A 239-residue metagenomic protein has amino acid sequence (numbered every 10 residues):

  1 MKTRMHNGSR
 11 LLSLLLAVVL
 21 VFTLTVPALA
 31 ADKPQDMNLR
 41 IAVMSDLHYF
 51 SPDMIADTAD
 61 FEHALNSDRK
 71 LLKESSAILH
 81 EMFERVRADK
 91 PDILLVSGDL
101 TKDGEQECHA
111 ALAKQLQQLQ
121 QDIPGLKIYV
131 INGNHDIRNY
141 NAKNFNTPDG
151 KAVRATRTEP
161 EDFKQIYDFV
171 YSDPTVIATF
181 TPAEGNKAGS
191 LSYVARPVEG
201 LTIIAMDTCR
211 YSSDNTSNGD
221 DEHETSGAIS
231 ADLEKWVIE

Functional and structural regions predicted by a protein language model:
K2-L15: Bacterial N-terminal signal peptides that target proteins for export
M5, D103-G104, D214-N215: A generic structural signal for short coil/turn motifs at secondary-structure boundaries
F22, Y49, K102, V130 (+1 more regions): Active-site micro-motifs of SAM-dependent methyltransferase domains
A30-H109, D232: N-terminal active-site segment of His-dependent metallophosphoesterases
M37-R40, D89-L94, I123-Y129, V198-T202 (+1 more regions): Loop/turn elements at helix/coil->beta-strand transitions in domains of secreted/extracellular proteins
E81-D89, K114-L119, W236-E239: A generic secondary-structure signal
A111-K235: Extended active-site neighborhood of metal-dependent phosphoesterases/phosphodiesterases
